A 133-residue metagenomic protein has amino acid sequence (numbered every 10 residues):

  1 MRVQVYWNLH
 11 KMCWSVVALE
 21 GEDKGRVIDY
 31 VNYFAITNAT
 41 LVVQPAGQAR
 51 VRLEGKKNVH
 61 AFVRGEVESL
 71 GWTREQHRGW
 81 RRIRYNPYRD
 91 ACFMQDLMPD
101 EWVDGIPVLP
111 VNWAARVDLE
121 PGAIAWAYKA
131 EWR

Functional and structural regions predicted by a protein language model:
M1, A130-R133: Short intrinsically disordered terminal tails
M1-N8: Structural detector for short beta-strands of small beta-barrel domains
K11, S15-A123: Acidic, low-complexity, intrinsically disordered interaction modules
